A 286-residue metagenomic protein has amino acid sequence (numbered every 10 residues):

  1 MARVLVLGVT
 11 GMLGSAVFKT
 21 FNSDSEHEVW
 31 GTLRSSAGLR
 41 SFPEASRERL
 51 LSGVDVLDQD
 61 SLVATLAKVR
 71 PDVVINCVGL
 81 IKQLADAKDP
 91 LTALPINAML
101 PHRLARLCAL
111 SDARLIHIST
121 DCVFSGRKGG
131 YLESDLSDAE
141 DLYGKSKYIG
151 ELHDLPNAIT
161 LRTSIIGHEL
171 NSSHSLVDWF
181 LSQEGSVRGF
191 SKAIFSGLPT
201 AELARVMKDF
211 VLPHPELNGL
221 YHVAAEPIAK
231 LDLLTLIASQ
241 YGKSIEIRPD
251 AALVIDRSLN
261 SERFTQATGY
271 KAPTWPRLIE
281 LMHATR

Functional and structural regions predicted by a protein language model:
A2-D24: N-terminal Rossmann NAD(P)H-binding glycine-rich loop of SDR-like oxidoreductase domains
G31-S41, D55-V56, G79: N-terminal Rossmann-fold cofactor-binding loop
G53-I96: NAD(P)H-binding glycine-rich loop region in Rossmannoid oxidoreductase-like domains and their noncatalytic homologs
L57, K88, T92-R103, S134-S137 (+2 more regions): Glycine-rich NAD(P)-binding loop of the Rossmann-fold in SDR/ketoreductase-type enzymes
H102-D138: Conserved Rossmann-fold NAD(P)-dependent oxidoreductase catalytic core, especially the SDR/UDP-sugar
E140, L152-F195, A201-E202, D209: NAD(P)-dependent short-chain dehydrogenase/reductase
V206-D209, P213-S261: Mid/C-terminal beta-alpha module of Rossmann-like enzyme folds, strongest in SDR-family dehydrogenases/epimerases
I245-R286: C-terminal amphipathic/interface module of NAD(P)-dependent oxidoreductases and related NAD-binding regulators
